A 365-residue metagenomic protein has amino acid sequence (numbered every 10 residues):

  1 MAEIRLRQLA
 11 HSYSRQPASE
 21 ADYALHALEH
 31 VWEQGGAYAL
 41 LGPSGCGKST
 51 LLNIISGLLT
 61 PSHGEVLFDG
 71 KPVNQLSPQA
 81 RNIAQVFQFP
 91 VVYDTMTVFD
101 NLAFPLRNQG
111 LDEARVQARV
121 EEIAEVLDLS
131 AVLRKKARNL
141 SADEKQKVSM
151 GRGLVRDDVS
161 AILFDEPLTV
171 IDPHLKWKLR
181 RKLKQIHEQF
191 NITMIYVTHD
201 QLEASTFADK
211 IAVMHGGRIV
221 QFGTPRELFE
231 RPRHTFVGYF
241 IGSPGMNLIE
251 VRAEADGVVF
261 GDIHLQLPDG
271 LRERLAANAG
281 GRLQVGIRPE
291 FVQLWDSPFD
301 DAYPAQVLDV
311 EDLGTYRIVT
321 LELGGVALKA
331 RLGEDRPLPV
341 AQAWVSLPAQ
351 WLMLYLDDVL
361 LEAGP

Functional and structural regions predicted by a protein language model:
M1-L6, S12-L28, W32-Q34, Q75-A80: A short, flexible loop at the N-terminus of ABC-type nucleotide-binding domains that lies
Y38-A39, Q85: Short beta-strand immediately N-terminal to the Walker A/P-loop
L41-P43: The feature captures the beta-strand-to-loop junction immediately N-terminal to the Walker
S49-L52, V148-M150: ABC ATPase nucleotide-binding domain helices that frame the ATP-binding cleft
S56: Helix-to-loop junction immediately C-terminal to a conserved catalytic motif
G64-P72: Conserved ABC transporter NBD signature motif
N82, Q88, V92-F236: ABC ATPase nucleotide-binding domains
D256-P365: Non-catalytic connector elements of ABC transporters
